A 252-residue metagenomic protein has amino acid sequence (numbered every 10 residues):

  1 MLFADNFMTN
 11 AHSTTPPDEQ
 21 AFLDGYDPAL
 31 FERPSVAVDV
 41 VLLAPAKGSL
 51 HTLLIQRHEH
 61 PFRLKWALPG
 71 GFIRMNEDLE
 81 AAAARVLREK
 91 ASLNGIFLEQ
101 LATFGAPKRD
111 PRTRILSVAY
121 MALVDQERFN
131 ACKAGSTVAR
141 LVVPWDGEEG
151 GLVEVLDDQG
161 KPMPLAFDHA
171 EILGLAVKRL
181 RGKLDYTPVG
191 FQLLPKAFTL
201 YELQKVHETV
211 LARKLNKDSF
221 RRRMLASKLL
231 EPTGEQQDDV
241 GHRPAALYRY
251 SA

Functional and structural regions predicted by a protein language model:
M1-N10: Intrinsically disordered, low-complexity and often Lys/Arg-enriched segments
T9-L23: Entry/capping segment at the start of metal-dependent catalytic domains with acidic active-site entry clusters
A21, G25, A29-A67: N-terminal strand-loop-strand
P34-V38, H51, E80-A84, R88-K161 (+3 more regions): Active-site segment of metal-dependent pyrophosphate-handling enzymes, primarily the Nudix hydrolase catalytic core
S49-N94, T103, K183-T209: Conserved Nudix-box catalytic region and its N-terminal flanking loop in Nudix hydrolases and closely related
E171: A conserved mid-domain beta-alpha-beta active-site/ligand-binding segment of alpha/beta enzyme cores
K214-G234: Charge-enriched amphipathic alpha-helical scaffolds
K228-A252: Long, intrinsically disordered, low-complexity Ser/Thr/Pro-rich regulatory/activation regions of nuclear proteins
